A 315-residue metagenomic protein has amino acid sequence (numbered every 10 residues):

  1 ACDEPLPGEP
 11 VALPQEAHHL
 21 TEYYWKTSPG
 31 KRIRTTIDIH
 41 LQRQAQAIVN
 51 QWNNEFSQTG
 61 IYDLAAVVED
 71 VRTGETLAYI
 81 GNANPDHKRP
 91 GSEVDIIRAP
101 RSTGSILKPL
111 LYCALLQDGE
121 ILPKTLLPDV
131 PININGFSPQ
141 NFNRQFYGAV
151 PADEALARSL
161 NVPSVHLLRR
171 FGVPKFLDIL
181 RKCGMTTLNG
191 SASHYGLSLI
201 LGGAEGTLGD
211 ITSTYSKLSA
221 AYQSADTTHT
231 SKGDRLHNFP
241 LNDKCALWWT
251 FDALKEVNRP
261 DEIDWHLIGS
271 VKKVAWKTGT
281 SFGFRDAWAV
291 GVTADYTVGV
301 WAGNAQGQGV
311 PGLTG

Functional and structural regions predicted by a protein language model:
A1-R43, Q140, D178-A192, L197-G202 (+1 more regions): Non-catalytic, structured segments within soluble enzyme domains
C2, T59-R89, I179-C183: A short, well-structured edge-of-sheet supersecondary motif
P7-K26, I121-F176, A220, S224 (+1 more regions): Conserved catalytic neighborhood of penicillin-recognizing serine enzymes
S28-R32, H40, Q44, I61-L64 (+12 more regions): Extracytoplasmic
T35, I39-F56, V68-D70, Y79 (+3 more regions): A penicillin-recognizing enzyme superfamily signal
A45, G74, D95-L127, A155 (+3 more regions): Active-site SXXK
F56, A114, D118-P123, I134 (+6 more regions): A generic secondary-structure signal for well-formed alpha-helical elements
A65-V68, L77-Y79, L126, H166-L167 (+6 more regions): Structural recognition of the beta-strand scaffold that forms the well-ordered cores of secreted hydrolase catalytic
